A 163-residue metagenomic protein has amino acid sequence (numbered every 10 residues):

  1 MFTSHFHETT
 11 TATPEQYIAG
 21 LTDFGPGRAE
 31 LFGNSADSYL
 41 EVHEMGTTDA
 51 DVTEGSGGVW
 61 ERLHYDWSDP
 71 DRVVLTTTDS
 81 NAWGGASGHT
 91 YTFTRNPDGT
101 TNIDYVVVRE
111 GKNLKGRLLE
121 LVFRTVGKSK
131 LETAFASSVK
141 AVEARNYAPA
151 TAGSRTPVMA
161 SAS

Functional and structural regions predicted by a protein language model:
M1-T47, S163: Hydrophobic ligand-binding cavity/cleft-lining segments
F2-H5, G58-L63, G84-T90: Short, surface-exposed coil-to-beta transition loops
T11-E15, M45, W67-P70, T92-N102: A short, structured loop/turn motif at beta-sheet edges
Y17-L21, Y65, L75, I103-Y105: Hydrophobic pocket/interface hotspot
A29, A36-A82, S137-G153, S161-A162: Glycine-rich portal/gate segments that line the openings of hydrophobic small-molecule binding cavities
T78-T133: Beta-strand/loop substructures that line and gate deep hydrophobic ligand-binding cavities in soluble
R109-S163: A conserved amphipathic terminal alpha-helix motif
